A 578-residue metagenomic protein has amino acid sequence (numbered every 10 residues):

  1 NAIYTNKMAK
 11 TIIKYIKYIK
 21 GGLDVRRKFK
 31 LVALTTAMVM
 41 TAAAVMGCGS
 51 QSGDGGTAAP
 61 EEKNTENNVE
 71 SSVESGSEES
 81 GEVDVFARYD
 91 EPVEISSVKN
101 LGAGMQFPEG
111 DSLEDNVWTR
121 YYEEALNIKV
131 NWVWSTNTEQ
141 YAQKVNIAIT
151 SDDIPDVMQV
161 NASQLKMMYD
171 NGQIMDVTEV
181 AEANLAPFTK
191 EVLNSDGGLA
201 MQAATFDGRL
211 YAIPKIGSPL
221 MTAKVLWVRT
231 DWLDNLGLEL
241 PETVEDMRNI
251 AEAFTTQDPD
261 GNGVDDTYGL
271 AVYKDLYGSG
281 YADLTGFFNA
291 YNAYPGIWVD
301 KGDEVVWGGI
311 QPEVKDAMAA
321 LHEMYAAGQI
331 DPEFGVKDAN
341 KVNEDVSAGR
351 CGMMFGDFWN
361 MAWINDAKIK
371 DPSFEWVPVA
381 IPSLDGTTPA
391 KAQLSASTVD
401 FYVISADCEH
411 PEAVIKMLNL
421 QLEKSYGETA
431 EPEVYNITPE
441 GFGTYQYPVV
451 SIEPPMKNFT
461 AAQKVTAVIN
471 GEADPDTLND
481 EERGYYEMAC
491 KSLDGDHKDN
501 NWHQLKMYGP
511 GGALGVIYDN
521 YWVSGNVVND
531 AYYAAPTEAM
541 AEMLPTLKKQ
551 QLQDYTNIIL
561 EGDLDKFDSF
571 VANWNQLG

Functional and structural regions predicted by a protein language model:
Y4-N6, T11-K20, K28, L34 (+6 more regions): Conserved N-terminal structural module of periplasmic/extracytoplasmic solute-binding proteins
V32-M40: Sec-dependent N-terminal signal peptides
A43-G47: C-terminal motif of bacterial Sec signal peptides marking the signal peptidase cleavage site
L101-V117, L220-W227, D234-L240, K274-A327 (+3 more regions): Extracytoplasmic/periplasmic substrate-binding proteins
K129-S135, E333, V377-V379: General small-molecule cofactor/ligand-binding pocket signal
P155-Q159, G352-D357: Paired acidic/hydrophobic, glycine-rich loop segments that form the ligand-binding mouth/hinge of periplasmic-binding
T205-S279, V299-D345, R350, Y402-P439 (+1 more regions): Helix-loop-helix "hinge/cap" segment bordering the ligand-binding cleft or interdomain interface
K424-D554: Conserved small-residue motifs centered on glycine
